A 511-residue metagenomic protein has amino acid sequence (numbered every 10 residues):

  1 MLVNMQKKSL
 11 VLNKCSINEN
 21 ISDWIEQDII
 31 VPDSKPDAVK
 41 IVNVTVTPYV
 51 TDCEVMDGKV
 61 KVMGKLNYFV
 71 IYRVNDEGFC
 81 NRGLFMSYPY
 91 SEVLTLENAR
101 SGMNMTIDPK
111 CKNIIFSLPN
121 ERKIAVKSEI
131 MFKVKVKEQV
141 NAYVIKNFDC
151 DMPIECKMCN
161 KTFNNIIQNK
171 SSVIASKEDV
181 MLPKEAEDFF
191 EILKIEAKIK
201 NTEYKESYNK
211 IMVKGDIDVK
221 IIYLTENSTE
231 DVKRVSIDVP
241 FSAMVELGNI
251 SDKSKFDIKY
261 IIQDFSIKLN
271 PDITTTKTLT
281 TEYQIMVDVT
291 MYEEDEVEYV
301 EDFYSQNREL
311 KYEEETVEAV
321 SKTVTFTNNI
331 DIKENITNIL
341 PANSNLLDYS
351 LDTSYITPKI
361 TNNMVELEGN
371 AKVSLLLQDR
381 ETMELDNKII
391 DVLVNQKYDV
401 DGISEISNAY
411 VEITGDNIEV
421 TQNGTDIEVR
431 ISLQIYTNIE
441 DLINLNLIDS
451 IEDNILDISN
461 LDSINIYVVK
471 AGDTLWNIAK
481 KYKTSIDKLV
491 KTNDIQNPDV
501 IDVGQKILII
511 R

Functional and structural regions predicted by a protein language model:
M1-N460: Interfacial loop/beta elements and low-complexity acidic/Ser/Thr-rich segments of macromolecular assembly/processing
N454-K491, Q496-I509: Primarily a LysM-type cell-wall glycan-binding module
